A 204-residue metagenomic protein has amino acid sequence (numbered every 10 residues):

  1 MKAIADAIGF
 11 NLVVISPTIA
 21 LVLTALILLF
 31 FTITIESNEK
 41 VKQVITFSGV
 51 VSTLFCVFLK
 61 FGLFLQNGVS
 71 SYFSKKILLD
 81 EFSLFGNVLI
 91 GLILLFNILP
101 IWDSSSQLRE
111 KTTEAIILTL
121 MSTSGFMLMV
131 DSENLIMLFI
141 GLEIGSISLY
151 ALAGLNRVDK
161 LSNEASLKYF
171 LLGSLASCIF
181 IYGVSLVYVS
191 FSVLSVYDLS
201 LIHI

Functional and structural regions predicted by a protein language model:
M1-I202: Alpha-helical transmembrane segments of multi-pass membrane proteins predominantly involved in bioenergetics
